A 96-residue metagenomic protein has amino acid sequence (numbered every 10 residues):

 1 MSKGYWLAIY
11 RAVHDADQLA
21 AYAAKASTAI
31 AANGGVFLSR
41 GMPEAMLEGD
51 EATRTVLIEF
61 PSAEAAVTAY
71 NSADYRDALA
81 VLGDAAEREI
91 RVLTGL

Functional and structural regions predicted by a protein language model:
M1-R54, P61-N71, T94-L96: Short S/T/G/P-rich N-terminal loop/turn motif that feeds into the first structured element of a domain
A66-R91: C-terminal structural segments of small proteins and small subunits
